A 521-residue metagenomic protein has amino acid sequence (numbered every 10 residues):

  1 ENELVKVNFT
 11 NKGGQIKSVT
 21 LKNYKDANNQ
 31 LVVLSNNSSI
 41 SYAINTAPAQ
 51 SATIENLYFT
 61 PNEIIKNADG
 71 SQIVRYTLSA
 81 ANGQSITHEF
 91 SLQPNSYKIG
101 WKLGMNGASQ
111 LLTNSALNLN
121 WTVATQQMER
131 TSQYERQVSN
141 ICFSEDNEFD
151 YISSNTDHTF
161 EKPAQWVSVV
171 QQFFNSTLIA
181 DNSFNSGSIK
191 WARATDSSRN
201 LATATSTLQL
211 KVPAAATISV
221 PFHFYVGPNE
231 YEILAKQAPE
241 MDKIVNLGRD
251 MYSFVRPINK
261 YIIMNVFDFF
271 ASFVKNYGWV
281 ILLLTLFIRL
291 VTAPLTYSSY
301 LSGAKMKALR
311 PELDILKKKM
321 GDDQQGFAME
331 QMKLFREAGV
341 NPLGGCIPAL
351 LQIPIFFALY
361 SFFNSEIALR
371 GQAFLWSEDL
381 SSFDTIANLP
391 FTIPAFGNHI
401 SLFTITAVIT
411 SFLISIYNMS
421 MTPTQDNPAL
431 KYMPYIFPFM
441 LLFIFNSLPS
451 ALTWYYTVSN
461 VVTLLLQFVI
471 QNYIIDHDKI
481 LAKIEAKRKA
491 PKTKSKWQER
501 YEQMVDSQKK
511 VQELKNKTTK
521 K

Functional and structural regions predicted by a protein language model:
E1-V245: Soluble non-transmembrane domains of integral membrane proteins
F9, W101-G107, N120-E135, C142-S144 (+4 more regions): Helix-loop-helix
